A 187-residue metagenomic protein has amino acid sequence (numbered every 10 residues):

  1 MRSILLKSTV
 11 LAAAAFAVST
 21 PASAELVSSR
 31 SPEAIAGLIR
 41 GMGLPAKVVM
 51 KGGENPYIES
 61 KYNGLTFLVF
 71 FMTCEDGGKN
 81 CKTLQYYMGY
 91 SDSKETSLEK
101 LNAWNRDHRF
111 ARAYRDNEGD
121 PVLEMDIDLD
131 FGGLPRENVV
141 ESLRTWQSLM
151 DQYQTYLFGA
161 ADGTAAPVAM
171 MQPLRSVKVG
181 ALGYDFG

Functional and structural regions predicted by a protein language model:
M1-V10: Bacterial N-terminal signal peptides that target proteins for export
A17-P21: N-terminal signal peptide c-region/cleavage motif recognized by signal peptidases
A24-L26, Q85-Y90, D128-V139: Second-shell loop/turn segments in exported
A24-N80, P167, G183-Y184: N-terminal secretory signal peptides
M50-G52, Y62, F71-T73, M88-Y90 (+2 more regions): A mature extracytoplasmic/lumenal domain signature
K82-E124: Short, internal acidic amphipathic alpha-helical interface segments that mediate docking to partner proteins
A111-Q154: A short, solvent-exposed beta-edge/loop patch
L157-G187: Short, highly charged C-terminal tails/helix-capping segments
